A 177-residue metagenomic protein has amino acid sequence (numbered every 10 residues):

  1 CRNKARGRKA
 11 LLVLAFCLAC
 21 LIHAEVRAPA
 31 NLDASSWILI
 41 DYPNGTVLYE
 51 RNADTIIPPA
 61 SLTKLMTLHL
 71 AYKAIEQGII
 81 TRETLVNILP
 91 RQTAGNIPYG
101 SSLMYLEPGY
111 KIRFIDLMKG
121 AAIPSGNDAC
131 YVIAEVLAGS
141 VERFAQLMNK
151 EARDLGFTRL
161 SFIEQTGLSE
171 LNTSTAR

Functional and structural regions predicted by a protein language model:
C1-L12: Bacterial N-terminal signal peptides that target proteins for export
K4, C20-H23: General secretory precursor processing signal
L12-L21: Bacterial N-terminal signal peptides
A24-S174: Active-site-adjacent loops and short helices of periplasmic peptidoglycan-processing enzymes
